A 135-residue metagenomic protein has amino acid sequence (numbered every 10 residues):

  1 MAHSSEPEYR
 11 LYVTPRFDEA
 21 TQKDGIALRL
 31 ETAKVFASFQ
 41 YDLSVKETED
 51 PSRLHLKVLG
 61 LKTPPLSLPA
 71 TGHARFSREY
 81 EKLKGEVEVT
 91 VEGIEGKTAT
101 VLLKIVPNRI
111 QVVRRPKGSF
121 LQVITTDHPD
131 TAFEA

Functional and structural regions predicted by a protein language model:
E6-F36: Contiguous beta-strand segments within globular domains
V13, T32-P65: Contiguous segments within soluble domain cores/interaction surfaces
A20-D24, T48-D50, A70-G72, E81-L83: Solvent-exposed loop and beta-edge segments used for protein-protein assembly and interaction
G25-A27, R53, H73-R75, T98: Intrinsic-disorder/low-complexity, polar/charged segments enriched in Ser/Thr/Lys/Arg/Asp/Glu/Gln
L59-K82: An anionic, turn-rich surface loop/hairpin at beta-sheet edges that serves as a generic interaction/coordination patch
T63-L66, G93-L102, N108-R109: Short acidic/polar inter-strand loop motif in beta-rich domains
L83-E92: A short tyrosine-centered beta-strand micro-motif
R115-A135: Compositionally biased low-complexity segments at domain edges in trafficked proteins and select soluble regulators
